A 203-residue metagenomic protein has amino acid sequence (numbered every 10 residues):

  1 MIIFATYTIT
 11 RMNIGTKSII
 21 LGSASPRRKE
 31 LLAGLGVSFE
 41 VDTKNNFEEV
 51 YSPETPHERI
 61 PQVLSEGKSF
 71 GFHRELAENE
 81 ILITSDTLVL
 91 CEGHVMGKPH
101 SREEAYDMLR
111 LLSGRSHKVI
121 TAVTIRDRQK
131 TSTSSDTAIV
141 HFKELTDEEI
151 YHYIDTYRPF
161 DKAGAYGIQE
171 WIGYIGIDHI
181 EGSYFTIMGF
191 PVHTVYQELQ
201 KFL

Functional and structural regions predicted by a protein language model:
M1-R11: N-terminal amphipathic/basic-hydrophobic helices that include classical n-h-c signal peptides and signal-anchor
M12, N45-E49, E58: Catalytic cores of phosphodiester-bond-cleaving enzymes
I14-V37: N-terminal beta1-alpha1 ligand-phosphate binding loop
G15-I19, P56-L203: Anionic-ligand binding patches
A24, K44, R128: Cofactor-binding loop segments of dinucleotide-utilizing enzymes, especially the Rossmann-like FAD- and NAD(P)+-binding
P26, N46, V192: Short, glycine/serine-rich, charged loops/turns that create anion-binding and catalytic segments at active sites
V37-S38, E48, R115, T156: A short linear boundary/processing microfeature
S38-S52, T131-T137: Short glycine-rich, Thr/Ser-proximal phosphate-binding strand/loop in the N-terminal lobe of ATP-dependent enzymes
